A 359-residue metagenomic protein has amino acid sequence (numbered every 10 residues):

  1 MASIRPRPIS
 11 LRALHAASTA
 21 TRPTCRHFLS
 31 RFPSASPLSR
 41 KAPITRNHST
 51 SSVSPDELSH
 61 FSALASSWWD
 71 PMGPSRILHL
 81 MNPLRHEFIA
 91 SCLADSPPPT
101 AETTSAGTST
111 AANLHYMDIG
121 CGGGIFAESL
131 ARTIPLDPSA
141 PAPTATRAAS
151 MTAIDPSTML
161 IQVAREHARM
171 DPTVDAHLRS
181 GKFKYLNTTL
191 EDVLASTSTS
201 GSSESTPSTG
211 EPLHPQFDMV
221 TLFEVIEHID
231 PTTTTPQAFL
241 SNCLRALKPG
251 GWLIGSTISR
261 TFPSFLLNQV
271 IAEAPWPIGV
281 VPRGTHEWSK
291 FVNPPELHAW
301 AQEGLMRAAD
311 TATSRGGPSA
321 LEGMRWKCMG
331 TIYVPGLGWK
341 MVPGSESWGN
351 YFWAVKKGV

Functional and structural regions predicted by a protein language model:
H27-R31, A35-S75, P83: N-terminal, positively charged/glycine-rich alpha-helical extensions of SAM-dependent methyltransferases
L80-A112, S129: Conserved alpha-helix/loop element of class I SAM-dependent methyltransferases that forms part of the SAM/SAH-binding
M117, G122-V193: Class I SAM-dependent methyltransferase SAM/SAH-binding core
T221: A conserved beta-strand element that flanks and buttresses the S-adenosyl-L-methionine
I229, W276-E296: Acceptor-substrate binding/catalytic loop of class I
Q237-P249: A short glycine-rich, Lys/Arg-flanked "PGG" loop and its adjoining helix->strand segment in the class I
W252-P277: Conserved class I S-adenosyl-L-methionine
W288-R315: Short alpha-helix
